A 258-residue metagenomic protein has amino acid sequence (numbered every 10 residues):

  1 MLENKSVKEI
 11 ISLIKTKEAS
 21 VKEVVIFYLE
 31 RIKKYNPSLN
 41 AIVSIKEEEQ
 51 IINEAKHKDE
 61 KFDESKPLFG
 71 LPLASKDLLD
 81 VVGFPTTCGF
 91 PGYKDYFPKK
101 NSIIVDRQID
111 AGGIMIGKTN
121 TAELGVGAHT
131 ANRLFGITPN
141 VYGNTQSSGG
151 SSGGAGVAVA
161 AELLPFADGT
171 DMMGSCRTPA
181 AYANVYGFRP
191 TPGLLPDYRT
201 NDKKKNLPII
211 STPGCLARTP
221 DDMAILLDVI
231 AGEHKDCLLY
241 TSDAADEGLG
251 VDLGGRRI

Functional and structural regions predicted by a protein language model:
M1-N53: An N-terminal boundary/leader segment
I10-T16, A74, G92-Y96, S211-R218: Short, well-ordered beta-strand elements within core beta-sheets of diverse protein domains
Y35, P67-I104, A131: Enzymes and membrane/adaptor proteins characterized by extended Gly/Ser/Thr/Asp/Glu-rich, aromatic-dotted
E48-K56, G112-G113, A122: Long amphipathic alpha-helix in the N-terminal Rossmann-like dinucleotide-binding domain of NAD(P)-dependent
K58-P72, D222: Immediate post-signal peptide segment of exported/extracytoplasmic ligand-binding proteins
N101-I230: Short glycine/serine-rich loop segments
Y240-A245, I258: Conserved small/polar residues in nucleotide/adenosyl-binding loops
V251-R257: Hydrophobic alpha-helical segments, chiefly the membrane-spanning helices and signal/signal-anchor peptides
